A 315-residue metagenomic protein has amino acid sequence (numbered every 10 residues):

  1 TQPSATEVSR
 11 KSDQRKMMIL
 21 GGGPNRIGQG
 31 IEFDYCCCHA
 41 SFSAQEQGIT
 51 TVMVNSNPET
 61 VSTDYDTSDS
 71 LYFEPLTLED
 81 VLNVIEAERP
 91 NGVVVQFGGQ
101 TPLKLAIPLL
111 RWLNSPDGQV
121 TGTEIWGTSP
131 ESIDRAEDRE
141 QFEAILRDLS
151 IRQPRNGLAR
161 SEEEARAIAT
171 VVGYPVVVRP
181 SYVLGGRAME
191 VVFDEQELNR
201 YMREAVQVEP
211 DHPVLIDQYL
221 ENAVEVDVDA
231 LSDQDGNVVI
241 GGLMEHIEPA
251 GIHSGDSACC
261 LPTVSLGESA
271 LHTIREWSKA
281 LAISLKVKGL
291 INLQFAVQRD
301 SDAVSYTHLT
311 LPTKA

Functional and structural regions predicted by a protein language model:
T1-L293, V297-Y306: N-terminal beta-alpha lobe that positions the nucleotide/phosphoryl donor in ATP/NTP-coupled carboxylate activation
T307-T313: Conserved small/polar residues in nucleotide/adenosyl-binding loops
